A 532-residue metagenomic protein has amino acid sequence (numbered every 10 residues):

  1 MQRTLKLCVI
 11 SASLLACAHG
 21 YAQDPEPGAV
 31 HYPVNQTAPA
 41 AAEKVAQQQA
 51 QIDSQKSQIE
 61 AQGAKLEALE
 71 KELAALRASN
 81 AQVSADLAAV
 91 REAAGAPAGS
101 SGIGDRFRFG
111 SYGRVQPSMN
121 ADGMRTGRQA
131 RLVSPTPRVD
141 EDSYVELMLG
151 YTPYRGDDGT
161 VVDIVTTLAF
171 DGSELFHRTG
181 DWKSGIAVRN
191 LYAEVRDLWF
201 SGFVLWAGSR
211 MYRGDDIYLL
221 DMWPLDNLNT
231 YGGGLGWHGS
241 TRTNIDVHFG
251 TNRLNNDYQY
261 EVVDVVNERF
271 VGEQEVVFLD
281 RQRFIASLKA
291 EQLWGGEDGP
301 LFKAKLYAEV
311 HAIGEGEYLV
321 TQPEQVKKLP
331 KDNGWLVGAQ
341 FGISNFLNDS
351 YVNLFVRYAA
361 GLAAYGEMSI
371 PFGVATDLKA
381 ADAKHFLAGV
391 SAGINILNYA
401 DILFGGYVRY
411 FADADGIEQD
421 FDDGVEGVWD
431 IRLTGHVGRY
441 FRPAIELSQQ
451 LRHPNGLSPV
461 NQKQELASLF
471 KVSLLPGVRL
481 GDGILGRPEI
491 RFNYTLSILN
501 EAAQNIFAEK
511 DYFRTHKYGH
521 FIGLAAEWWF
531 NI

Functional and structural regions predicted by a protein language model:
M1-Q23: Gram-negative bacterial Sec-dependent N-terminal signal peptides
D24-L205, H238, T243, L433-F441 (+1 more regions): Beta-barrel outer-membrane channel/assembly domains of diderm bacteria
D105-V115, R155, T160-L168, F203-A207 (+9 more regions): Transmembrane beta-strands of outer-membrane beta-barrel proteins
R106-R108, D142-E146, V161-V165, V188-N190 (+6 more regions): Extracellular structured ligand-interaction cores
Q116-N120, A169-S173, R210-G214, N252-N256 (+6 more regions): Structural signature of outer-membrane beta-barrel domains
Q116-P137, L175-R189, F200-P300, K305-L329 (+2 more regions): Surface-exposed coil loops of outer-membrane beta-barrel proteins
Y260-Q282, G316-E317, V428, Q450-S473 (+4 more regions): Outer-membrane beta-barrel transmembrane domain signature
R283-N461, L466-L474, V478, W528: Detector for outer-membrane/organellar transmembrane beta-barrel domains, recognizing the amphipathic beta-strand
